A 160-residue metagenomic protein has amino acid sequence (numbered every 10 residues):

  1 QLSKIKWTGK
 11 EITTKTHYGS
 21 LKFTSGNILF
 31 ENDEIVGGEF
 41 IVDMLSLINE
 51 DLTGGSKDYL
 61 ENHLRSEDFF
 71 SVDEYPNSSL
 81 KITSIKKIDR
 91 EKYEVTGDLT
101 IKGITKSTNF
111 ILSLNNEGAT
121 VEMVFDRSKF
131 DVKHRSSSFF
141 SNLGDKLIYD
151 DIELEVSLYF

Functional and structural regions predicted by a protein language model:
Q1-F160: Low-complexity, acidic/polar, glycine-enriched regions of mature
